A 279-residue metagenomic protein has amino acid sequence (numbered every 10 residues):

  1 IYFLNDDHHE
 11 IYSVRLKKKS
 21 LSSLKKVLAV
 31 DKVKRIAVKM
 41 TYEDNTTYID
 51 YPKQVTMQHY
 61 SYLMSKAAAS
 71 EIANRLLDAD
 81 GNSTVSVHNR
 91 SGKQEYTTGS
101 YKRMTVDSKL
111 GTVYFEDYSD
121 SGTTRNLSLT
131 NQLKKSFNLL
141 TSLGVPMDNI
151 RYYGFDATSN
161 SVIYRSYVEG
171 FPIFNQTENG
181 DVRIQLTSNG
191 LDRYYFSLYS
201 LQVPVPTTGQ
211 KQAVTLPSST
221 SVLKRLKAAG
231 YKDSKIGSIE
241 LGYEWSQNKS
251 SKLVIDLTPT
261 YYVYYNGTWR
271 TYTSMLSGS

Functional and structural regions predicted by a protein language model:
I1-T130, L139: Preferential activation on post-signal-peptide N-terminal prodomains/segments of secreted or lumenal proteins
N5, D107, D156, T273-M275: Acidic/polar residues at beta-strand termini and the immediately following turn/coil
L16-K18, G111, S128, T177-N179 (+2 more regions): Surface-exposed beta-strand edges and their flanking turn/coil or helix-capping segments
S20, A68, G170, P217-S218 (+1 more regions): Helix N-terminus capping/helix-initiation residues
I72-K109, V113-E116, G144-L191, F196-L198 (+1 more regions): Exposed beta-strand-loop-beta-strand "reactive/processing" segments of non-cytosolic proteins
G122-S159, P206-S250: Short, non-transmembrane alpha-helical segments in secretory-pathway proteins
N189-L216: Short helix-loop boundary/capping segments
Y264-S279: Short, low-complexity, Pro/Ser/Thr/Gly-rich segments in the mature regions of secreted, periplasmic
